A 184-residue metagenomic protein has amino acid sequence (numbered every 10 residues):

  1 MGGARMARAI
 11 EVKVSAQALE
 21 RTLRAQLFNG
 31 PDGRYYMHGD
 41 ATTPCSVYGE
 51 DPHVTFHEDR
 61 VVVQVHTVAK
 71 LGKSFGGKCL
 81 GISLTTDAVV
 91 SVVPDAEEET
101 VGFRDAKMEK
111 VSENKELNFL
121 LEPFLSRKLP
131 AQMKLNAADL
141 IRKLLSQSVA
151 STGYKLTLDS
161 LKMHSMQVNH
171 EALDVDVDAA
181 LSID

Functional and structural regions predicted by a protein language model:
G2-D184: Extracellular/lumenal and peripheral-membrane lipid-interaction modules
